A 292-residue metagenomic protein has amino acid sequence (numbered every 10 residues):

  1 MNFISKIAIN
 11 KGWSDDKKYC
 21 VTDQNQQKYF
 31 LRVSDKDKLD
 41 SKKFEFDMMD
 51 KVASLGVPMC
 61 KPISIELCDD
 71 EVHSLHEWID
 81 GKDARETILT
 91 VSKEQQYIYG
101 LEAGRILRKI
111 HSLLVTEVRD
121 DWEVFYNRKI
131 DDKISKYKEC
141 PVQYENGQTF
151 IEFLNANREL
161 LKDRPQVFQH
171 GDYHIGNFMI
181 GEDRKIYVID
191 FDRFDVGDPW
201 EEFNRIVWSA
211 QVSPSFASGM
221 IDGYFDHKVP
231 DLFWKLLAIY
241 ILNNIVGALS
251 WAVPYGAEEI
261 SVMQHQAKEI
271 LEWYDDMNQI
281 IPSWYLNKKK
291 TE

Functional and structural regions predicted by a protein language model:
M1, L101, K109-G171, D222 (+2 more regions): An alpha-helical support segment within catalytic cores of ATP-dependent transferases
A8-D121: ATP-binding pocket architecture of kinase catalytic cores
K17-T22, L154-F203: Active-site acidic catalytic loop and adjacent metal/ATP-binding pocket of ATP-dependent phosphoryl transfer enzymes
Q24-Q26, L67-D70, E182-K185, L242-I245: Short strand-connecting beta-turns/loops that link adjacent beta-strands
M49, S92-K93, Y187, N204-V207 (+1 more regions): Glycine-rich, phosphate-binding/catalytic loops in enzymes
A53, I88, D192, W200 (+3 more regions): Short, flexible helix/strand-to-coil boundary loops that buttress conserved ligand/catalytic motifs in alpha/beta
C68, E77-V91, S112, D131 (+2 more regions): A glycine-centered beta->alpha junction motif in the catalytic cores of kinase/phosphotransferase enzymes
L101, K162, R205, V212-E292: Helix-rich C-terminal or lid/interface subdomains of diverse kinases
